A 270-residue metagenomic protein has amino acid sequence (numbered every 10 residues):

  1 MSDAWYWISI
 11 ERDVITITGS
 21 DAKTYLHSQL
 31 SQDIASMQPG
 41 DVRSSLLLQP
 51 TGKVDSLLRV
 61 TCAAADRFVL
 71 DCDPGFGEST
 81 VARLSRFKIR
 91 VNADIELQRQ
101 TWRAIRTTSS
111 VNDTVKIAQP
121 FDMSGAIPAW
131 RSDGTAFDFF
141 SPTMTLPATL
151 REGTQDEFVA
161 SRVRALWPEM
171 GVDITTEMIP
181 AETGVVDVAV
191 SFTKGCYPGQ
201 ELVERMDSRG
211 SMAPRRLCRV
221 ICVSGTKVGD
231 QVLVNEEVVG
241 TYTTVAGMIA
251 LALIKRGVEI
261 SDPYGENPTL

Functional and structural regions predicted by a protein language model:
M1-L57, C62-A65: Acidic, proline/glycine-enriched N-terminal capping motif
W5-W7, R12-V14, R59-E169: Acidic, low-complexity central loop/insert segments
W7-I8, G195, G225: Residue-level "contact hotspot" at macromolecular interaction interfaces
T16-A22, A35-S36, R106-V111, V220-K227: Short, surface-exposed ligand-recognition loops at beta-strand->loop->(often short) alpha-helix junctions that present
H27-A35, E78, A82-R90, S208 (+1 more regions): Short, intrinsically disordered, mixed-charge
L46-L48, T108-M123, S224-E237: Short amphipathic alpha-helix segments
S161, M178, T183-V190, Q200 (+1 more regions): Glycine-rich, small/acidic residue-mixed loop/short-helix segments
